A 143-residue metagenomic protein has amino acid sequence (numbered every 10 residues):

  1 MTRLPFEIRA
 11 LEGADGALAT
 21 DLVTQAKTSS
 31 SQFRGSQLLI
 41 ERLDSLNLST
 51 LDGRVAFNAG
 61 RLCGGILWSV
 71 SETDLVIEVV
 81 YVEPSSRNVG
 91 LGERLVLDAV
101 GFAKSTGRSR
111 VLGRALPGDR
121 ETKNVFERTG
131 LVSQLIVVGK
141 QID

Functional and structural regions predicted by a protein language model:
M1-A14, D143: Conserved N-terminal entry element of GNAT/NAT acetyltransferase domains
F6, G60-G65, L75: Glycine-rich phosphate/pyrophosphate-binding loop shared by adenosine-nucleotide-utilizing enzymes
G13-G16, T20-S45: Conserved GNAT-fold acetyl-CoA-binding loop/helix
L43-V55, G64, V76, V132: A short helix-loop-beta-strand connector motif used in the catalytic cores of GNAT acetyltransferases and, in some
S69-V80, R87, S133-L135: A conserved beta-turn-beta hairpin within the catalytic core of GNAT-like acetyltransferases that forms part
V82, N88-G101, R128: Conserved acetyl-CoA-binding loop-helix of GNAT-fold acetyltransferases
E93, P117-L135: Conserved active-site alpha-helix within GNAT-family acetyltransferase domains
A103-A115: Conserved GNAT acetyl-CoA-binding A-motif
